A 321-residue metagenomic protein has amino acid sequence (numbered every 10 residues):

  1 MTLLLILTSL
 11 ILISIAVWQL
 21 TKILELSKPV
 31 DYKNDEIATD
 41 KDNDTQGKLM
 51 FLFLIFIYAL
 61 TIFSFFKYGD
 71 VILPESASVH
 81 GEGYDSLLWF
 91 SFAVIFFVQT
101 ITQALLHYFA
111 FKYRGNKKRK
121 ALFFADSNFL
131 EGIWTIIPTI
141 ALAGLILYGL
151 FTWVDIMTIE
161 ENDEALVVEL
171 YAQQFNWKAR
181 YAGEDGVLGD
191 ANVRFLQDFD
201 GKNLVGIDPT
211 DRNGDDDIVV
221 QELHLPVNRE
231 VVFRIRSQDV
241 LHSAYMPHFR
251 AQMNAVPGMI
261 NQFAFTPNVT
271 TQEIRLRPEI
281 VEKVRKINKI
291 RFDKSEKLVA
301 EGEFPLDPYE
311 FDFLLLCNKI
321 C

Functional and structural regions predicted by a protein language model:
M1-V94: Hydrophobic alpha-helical segments
D35-T39, S64-F90, Q103, H107-C321: Non-transmembrane, membrane-proximal soluble domains of secreted or membrane proteins
